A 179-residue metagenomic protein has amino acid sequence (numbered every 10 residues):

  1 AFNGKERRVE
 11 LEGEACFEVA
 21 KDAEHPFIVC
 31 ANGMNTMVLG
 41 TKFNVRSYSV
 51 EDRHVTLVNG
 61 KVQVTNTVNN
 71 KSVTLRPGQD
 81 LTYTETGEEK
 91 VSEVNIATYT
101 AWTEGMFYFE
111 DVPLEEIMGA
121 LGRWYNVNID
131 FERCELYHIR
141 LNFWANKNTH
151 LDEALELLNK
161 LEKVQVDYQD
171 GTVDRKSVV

Functional and structural regions predicted by a protein language model:
A1-V179: A residue-level detector for the "anchor" residue at the start of short, highly conserved motifs
